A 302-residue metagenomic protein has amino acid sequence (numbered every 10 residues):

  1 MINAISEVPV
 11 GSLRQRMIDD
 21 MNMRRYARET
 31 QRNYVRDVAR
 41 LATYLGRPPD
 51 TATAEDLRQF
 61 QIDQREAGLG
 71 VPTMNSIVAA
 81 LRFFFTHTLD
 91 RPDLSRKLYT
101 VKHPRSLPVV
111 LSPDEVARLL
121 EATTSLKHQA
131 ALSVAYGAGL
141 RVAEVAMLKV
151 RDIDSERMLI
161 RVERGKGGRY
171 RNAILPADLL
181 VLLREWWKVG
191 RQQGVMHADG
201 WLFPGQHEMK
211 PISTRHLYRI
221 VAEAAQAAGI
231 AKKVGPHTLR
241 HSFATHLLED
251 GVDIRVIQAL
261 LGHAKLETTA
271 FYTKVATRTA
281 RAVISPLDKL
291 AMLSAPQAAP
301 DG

Functional and structural regions predicted by a protein language model:
M1-G302: Conserved catalytic core of the tyrosine transesterase superfamily
